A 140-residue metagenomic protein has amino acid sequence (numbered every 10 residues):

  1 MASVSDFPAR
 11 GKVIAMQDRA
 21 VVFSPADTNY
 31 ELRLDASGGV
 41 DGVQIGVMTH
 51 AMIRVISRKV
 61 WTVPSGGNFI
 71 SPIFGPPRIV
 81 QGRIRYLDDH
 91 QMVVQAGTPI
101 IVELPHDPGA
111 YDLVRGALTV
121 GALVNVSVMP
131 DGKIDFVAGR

Functional and structural regions predicted by a protein language model:
M1-Q17, I70-V93, V126: Structural detector for short beta-strands of small beta-barrel domains
G11-K12, V43-K59, G116-A138: Flexible glycine-rich surface loops and low-complexity tracts that mediate binding to linear polymers
Q17-G75: Acidic (E/D-rich), amphipathic helical modules within compact regulatory domains
V21, Q91-M92, I134: Hydrophobic residues embedded in beta-strands of well-ordered beta-sheets
S24, Q95-A96, S127, V137: Beta-strand residues in well-ordered beta-sheet regions across diverse protein folds
A26-V43, P99-N125, P130: Beta-strand/loop nucleic-acid-binding surfaces
W61-L87, Q95-P99, P105-V114: Extended, positively charged loop/linker patches that create polyanion-binding surfaces
